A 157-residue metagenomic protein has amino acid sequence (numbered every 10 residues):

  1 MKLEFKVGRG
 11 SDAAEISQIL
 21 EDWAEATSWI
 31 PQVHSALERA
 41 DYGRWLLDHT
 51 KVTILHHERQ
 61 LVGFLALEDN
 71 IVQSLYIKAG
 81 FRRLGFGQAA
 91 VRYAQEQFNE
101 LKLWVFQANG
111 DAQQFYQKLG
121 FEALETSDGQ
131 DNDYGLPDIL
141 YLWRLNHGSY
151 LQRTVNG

Functional and structural regions predicted by a protein language model:
E4-Q18: A short beta-loop-alpha structural element at the N-terminal edge of CoA-dependent acyl/N-acetyltransferase catalytic
S17-G43: Conserved GNAT-fold acetyl-CoA-binding loop/helix
T50-G63: Conserved beta-hairpin
L55, F81, G85-Y93: Conserved acetyl-CoA pyrophosphate-binding loop and the N-cap/start of the following alpha-helix in GNAT-like
V72-R82, V105-F106: A short, internal acetyl-CoA/4′-phosphopantetheine-binding micro-motif in the GNAT/acyltransferase core
E96-A108: Conserved GNAT acetyl-CoA-binding A-motif
W104-F106, E122-L140: Conserved catalytic-core motifs of GNAT/GCN5-like acyltransferases
Y116, F121: Conserved active-site tyrosine of GNAT-family acetyltransferases
